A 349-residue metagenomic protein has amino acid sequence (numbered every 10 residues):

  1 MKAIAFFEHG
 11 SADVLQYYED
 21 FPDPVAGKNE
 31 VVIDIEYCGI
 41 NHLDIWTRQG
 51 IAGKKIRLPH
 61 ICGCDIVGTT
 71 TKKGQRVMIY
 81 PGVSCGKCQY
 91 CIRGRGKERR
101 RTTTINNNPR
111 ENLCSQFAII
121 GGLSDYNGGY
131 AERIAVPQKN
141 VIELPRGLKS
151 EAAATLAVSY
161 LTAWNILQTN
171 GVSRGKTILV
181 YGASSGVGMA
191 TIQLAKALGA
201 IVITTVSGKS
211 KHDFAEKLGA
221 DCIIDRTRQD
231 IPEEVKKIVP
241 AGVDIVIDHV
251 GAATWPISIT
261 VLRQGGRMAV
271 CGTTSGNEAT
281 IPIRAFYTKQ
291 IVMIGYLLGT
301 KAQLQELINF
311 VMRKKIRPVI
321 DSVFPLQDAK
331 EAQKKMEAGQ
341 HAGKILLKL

Functional and structural regions predicted by a protein language model:
M1, F7, K301-L349: C-terminal hydrophobic helical "lid"/dimerization subdomain of Rossmann-like NAD(P)H-dependent oxidoreductases
P22-G39, I51-N108, P145-G147: Glycine-rich beta-strand-centered segment in the early N-terminal region that forms part of a ligand/cofactor-binding
Q75-R76, Y90, R133, T177 (+2 more regions): Residue-level marker of beta-strand positions
R76, K139, R146-Q229, E234: Mid-domain Rossmann-like dinucleotide-binding core that forms the NAD(H)/NADP(H) cofactor-binding site
M78, V246-I247: N-terminal Rossmann-like NAD(P) cofactor-binding module of classical short-chain dehydrogenase/reductase
V83-G182: NAD(P)H dinucleotide-binding glycine-rich loop of Rossmann-like/cofactor-binding domains, especially the beta1-alpha1
L198, V206-K209, V250-V319, K348-L349: Glycine-rich phosphate-binding loop and adjacent beta-alpha segment of Rossmann(oid) nucleotide-cofactor-binding
I238-I245, A342: A glycine-rich helix->loop->beta "capping" turn within Rossmann-like NAD(P)(H)-dependent oxidoreductase domains
